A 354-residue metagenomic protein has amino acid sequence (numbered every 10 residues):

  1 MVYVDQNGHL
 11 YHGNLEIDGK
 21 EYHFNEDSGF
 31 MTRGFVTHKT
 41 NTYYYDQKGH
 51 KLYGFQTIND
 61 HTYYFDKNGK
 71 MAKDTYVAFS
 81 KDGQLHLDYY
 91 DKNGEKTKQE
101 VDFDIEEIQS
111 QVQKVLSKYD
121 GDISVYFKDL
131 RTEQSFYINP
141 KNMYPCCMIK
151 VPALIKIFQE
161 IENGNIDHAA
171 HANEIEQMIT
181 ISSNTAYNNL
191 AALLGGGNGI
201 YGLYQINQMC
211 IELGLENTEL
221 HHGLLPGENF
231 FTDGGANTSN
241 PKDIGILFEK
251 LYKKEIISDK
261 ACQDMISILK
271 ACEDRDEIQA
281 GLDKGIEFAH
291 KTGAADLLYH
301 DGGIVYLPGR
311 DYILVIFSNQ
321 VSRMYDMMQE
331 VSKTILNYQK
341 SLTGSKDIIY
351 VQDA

Functional and structural regions predicted by a protein language model:
M1-F103: Extracellular adhesion/carbohydrate-binding repeat motifs centered on closely spaced tryptophans
Y3, Y89, S124-K128, P152 (+2 more regions): Soluble periplasmic/extracytoplasmic beta-strand elements of cell-envelope proteins
V101-M143, E160-I161: Short pre-catalytic segments that frame enzyme active sites
F103-Q113, S117-Y119, S135, I246-D276 (+1 more regions): Structured C-terminal helix/loop/strand segments within mature extracytoplasmic catalytic/sensor domains
K128-L130, I179-S183, L190-L194, G214 (+3 more regions): Active-site-proximal beta-strand/loop segments in catalytic clefts of secreted hydrolases
E133, N142-I166, M178, L314: Active-site SXXK
N165-Q208: Conserved catalytic neighborhood of penicillin-recognizing serine enzymes
A191-K253: Mid-domain, small-residue-enriched loop/turn segments at the edges of structured enzyme/sensor domains
